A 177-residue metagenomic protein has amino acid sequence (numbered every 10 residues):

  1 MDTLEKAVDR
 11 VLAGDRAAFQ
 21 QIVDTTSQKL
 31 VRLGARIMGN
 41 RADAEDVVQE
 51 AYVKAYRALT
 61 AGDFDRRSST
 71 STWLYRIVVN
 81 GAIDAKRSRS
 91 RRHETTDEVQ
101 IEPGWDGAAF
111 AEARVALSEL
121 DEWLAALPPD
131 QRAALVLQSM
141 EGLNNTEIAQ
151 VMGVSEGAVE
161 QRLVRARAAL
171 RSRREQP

Functional and structural regions predicted by a protein language model:
L4, D84, R92-L117, N144: Internal acidic/polar
R10, E94, A113, A126 (+2 more regions): C-terminal edge and immediately downstream basic/flexible tail or linker adjoining helix-turn-helix-like DNA-binding
R10-R32: A short, charge-rich alpha-helical start-of-domain segment used by transcription regulators
L12-A13, Y52-S69, S88-S90: Sigma70-family region 2
T25-Q28, I37, V136-L143: Short helix-capping/turn signature of helix-turn-helix
R32, D46-V53, R57, S68-N80: Structural recognition of an alpha-helix C-terminal capping motif at a helix-to-coil junction
T60-A61, D65, R76-T96, A113: Arg/Lys-rich amphipathic alpha helix in sigma70-family domain 2
E122-A133, E141-A158: Helix-turn-helix DNA-binding module
